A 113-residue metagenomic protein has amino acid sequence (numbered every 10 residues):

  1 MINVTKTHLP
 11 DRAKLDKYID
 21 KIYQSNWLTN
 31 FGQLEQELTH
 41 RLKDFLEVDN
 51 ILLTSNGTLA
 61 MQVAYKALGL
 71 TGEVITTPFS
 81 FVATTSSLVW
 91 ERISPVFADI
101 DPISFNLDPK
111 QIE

Functional and structural regions predicted by a protein language model:
M1-L28: N-terminal "arm"/small-domain region of PLP-dependent enzymes with the aminotransferase-like
K17-Y18, W90-P95: Short, basic/glycine-rich phosphate-binding loops at helix/coil junctions that contact nucleotide phosphates
F31-E73, S87-V89, F97-D99: Phosphate-binding glycine-rich loop
S80-T85: Conserved coil-to-alpha-helix start sites within the AMP-binding
I93-E113: PLP-dependent aminotransferase-class I/II
